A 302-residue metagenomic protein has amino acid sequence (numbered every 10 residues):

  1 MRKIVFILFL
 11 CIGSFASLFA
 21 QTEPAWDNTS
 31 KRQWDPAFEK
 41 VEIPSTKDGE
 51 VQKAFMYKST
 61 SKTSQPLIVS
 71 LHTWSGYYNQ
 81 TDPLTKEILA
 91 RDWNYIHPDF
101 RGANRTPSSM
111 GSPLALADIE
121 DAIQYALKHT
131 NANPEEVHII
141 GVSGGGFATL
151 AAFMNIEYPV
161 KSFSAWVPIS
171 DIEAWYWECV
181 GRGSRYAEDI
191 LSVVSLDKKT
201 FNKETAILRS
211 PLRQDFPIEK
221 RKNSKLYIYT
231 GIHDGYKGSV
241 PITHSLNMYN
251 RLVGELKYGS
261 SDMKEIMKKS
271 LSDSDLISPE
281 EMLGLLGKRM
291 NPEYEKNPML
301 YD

Functional and structural regions predicted by a protein language model:
I7-A16: Bacterial N-terminal signal peptides
Q21-K62: N-terminal cap/lid segment of alpha/beta-hydrolase-fold proteins
K62-Q65, S70-S108, I172-E173, Y236-G238: Short substrate-entry loop that stabilizes the transition state in hydrolases
Q80, E173-I218, S274-L300: Mobile cap/lid helix-loop segments that gate and shape the active-site cleft of serine hydrolases
M110-T130: Alpha/beta-hydrolase active-site loop
Y125-H129, P134-S184: Primarily recognizes the serine-hydrolase "nucleophile elbow" in alpha/beta-hydrolase and SGNH/GDSL folds
I190, L196, I232-Y301: Active-site-adjacent alpha-helix of alpha/beta-hydrolase-fold enzymes
I228-T230: Short beta-strand/loop motif that positions the catalytic acidic residue of the alpha/beta-hydrolase fold
